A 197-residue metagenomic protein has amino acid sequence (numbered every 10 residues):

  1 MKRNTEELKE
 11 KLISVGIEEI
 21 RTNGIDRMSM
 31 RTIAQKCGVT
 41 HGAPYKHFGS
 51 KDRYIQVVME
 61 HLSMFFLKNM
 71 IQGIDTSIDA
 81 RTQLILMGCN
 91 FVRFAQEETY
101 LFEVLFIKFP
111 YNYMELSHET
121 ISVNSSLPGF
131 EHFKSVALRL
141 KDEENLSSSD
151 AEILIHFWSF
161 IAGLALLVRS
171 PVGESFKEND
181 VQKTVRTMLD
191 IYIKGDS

Functional and structural regions predicted by a protein language model:
M1-N23, R27, R31-T32, K36 (+1 more regions): Basic, helix-initiating cap at the start of DNA-binding domains
L12-I20, L62, F66, M70 (+2 more regions): Short hydrophobic clusters on alpha-helical segments that form packing/core surfaces in small helical domains
G38-F48: Short hydrophobic/aromatic patch on the recognition helix
K51, V58, L62, F66 (+6 more regions): Hydrophobic/aromatic residues within well-ordered alpha-helical segments
V57, I71-Y100, I153-F157: Hydrophobic alpha-helical connector segments
M70-I71, D75, L116-D142, A151-I155 (+2 more regions): Amphipathic alpha-helical packing segments from all-alpha helical-bundle domains
E97, F157-F176, I191-S197: Amphipathic C-terminal alpha-helical segment
E97-S117, L166-E174: Amphipathic alpha-helical segments used for helix-helix packing
